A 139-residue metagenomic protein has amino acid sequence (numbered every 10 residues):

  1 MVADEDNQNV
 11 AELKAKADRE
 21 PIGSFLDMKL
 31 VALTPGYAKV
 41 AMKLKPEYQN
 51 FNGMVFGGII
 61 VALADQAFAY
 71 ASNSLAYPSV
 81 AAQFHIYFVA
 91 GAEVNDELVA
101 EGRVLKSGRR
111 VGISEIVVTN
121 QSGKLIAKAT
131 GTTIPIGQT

Functional and structural regions predicted by a protein language model:
M1-T139: Terminal targeting signals and extreme-terminal segments of soluble enzymes
